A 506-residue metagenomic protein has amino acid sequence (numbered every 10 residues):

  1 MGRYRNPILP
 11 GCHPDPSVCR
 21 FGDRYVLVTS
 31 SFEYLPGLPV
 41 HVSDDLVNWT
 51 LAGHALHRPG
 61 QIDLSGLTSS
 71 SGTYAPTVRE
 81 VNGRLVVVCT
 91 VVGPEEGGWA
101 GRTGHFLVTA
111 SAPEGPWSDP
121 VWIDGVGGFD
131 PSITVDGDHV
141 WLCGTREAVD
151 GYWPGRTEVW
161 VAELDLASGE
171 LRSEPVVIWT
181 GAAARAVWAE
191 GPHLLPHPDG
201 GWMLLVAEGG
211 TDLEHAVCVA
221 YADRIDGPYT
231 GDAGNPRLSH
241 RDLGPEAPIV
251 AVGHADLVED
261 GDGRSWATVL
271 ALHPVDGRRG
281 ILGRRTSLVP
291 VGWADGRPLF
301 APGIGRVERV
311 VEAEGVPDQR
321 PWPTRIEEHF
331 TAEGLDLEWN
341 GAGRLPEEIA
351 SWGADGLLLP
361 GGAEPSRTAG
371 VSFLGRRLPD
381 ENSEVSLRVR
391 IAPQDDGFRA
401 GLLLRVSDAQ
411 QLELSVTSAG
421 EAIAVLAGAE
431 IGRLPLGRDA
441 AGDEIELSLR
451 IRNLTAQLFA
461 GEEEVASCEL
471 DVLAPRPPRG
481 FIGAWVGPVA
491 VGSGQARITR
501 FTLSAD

Functional and structural regions predicted by a protein language model:
M1-D506: Carbohydrate-active catalytic/glycan-binding domains of CAZyme proteins, especially the secreted or lumenal ectodomains
